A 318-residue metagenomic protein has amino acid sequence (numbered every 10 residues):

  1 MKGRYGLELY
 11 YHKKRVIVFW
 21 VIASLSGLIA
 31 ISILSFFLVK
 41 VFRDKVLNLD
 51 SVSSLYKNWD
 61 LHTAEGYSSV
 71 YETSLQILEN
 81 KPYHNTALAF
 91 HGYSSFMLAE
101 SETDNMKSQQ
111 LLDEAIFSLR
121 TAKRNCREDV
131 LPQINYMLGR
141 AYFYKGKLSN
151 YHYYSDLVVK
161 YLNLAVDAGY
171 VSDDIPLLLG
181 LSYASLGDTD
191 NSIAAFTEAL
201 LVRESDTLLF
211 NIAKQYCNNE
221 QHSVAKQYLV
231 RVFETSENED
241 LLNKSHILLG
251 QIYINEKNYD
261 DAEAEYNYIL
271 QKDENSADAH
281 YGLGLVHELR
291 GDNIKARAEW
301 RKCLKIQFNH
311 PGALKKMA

Functional and structural regions predicted by a protein language model:
K2-R124, E128-D129, Q133: N-terminal leader/linker segments that initiate helical-solenoid repeat arrays
S51, N85-T86, D129-P132, D173-D174 (+4 more regions): Helix-start (N-cap) detector for alpha-helical repeat units in TPR-like alpha-solenoids, especially tetratricopeptide
W59, Y93, M97-E100, R140 (+5 more regions): Residue-level recognition of tetratricopeptide repeat
N80, N125-D129, A168, L201-V202 (+3 more regions): Structural marker of alpha-solenoid helical repeat scaffolds
F90, M137, L178, N211-I212 (+3 more regions): Canonical tetratricopeptide repeat
M97, Y144, Y151, S185 (+5 more regions): Register position in tetratricopeptide repeats
